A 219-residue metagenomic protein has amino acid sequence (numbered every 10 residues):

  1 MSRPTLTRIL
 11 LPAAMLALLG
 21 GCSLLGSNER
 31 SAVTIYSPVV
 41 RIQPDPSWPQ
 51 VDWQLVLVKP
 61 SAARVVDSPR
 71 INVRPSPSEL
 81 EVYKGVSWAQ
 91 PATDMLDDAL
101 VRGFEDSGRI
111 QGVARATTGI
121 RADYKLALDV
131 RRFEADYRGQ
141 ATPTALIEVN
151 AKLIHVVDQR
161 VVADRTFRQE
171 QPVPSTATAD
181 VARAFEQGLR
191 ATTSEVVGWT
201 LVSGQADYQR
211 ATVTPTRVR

Functional and structural regions predicted by a protein language model:
M1-L11: Bacterial N-terminal signal peptides that target proteins for export
L18-G21: C-terminal motif of bacterial Sec signal peptides marking the signal peptidase cleavage site
S23-P44, S107-D158: Surface-exposed short loop/turn segments
S23-T93, V202-R219: A structural "domain/chain start" motif
V51-W53, D67-P69, S76, K84 (+4 more regions): Envelope-exposed proteins and targeting segments
E79-S87, V157-G198: Short secondary-structure boundary motifs at beta->alpha junctions and helix caps
T93, D97-V101, S107, E186-L189 (+2 more regions): Extracytoplasmic/secreted envelope proteins and their assembly/folding machinery, especially bacterial periplasmic
V101, E105-R109, A135, V197-Q205: Sec-exported extracytoplasmic/periplasmic mature domains
